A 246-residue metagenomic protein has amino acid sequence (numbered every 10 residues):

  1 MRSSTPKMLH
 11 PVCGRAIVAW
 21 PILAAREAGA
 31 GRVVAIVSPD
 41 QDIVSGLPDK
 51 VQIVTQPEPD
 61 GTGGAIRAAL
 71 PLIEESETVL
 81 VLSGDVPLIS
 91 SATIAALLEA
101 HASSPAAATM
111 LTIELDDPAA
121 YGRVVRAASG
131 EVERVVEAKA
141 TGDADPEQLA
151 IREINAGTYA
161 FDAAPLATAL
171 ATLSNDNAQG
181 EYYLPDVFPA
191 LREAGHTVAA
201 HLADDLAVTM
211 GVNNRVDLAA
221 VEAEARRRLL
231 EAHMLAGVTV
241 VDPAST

Functional and structural regions predicted by a protein language model:
M1-S4: N-terminal nucleotide-binding beta1-loop-alpha1 segment
P6-P11, T55, L173-D176: Short glycine-enriched, charge-decorated loop/helix-capping segments at active-site entrances that position
M8, R32, Q52, E131 (+2 more regions): Conserved beta-strand segments of alpha/beta enzyme cores
P11, L88, A160, G211-V212: Short aromatic/basic micro-patch
P11, R15-E99, S103: Conserved N-terminal catalytic core of the sugar/cofactor nucleotidyltransferase
A35, L80-V81, A108-L111, A200: Structural beta-sheet core signal
I89-A178, P185, A203: Conserved core of the sugar-phosphate nucleotidyltransferase
Q179-T246: Left-handed beta-helix
